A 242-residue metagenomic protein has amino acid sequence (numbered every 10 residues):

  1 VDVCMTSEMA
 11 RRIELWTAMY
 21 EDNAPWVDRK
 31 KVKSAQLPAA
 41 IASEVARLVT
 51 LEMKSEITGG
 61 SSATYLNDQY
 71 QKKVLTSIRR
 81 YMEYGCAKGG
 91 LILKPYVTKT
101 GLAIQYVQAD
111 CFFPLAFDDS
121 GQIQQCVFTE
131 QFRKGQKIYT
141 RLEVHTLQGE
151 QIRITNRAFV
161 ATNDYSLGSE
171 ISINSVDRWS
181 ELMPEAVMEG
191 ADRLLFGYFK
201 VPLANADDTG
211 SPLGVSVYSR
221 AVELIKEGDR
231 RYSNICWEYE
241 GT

Functional and structural regions predicted by a protein language model:
V1-V107, C111: Extended, helix-rich architectural segments
C4, K30, V49, T58 (+10 more regions): Intrinsic disorder/low-complexity detector
M5-T6, A10, W16, Q71 (+5 more regions): Alpha-helical interaction segments
T6-S7, A24, Q136, M188 (+1 more regions): Coiled-coil-like amphipathic alpha-helices with heptad-repeat character
A24, D28, S34, G89 (+6 more regions): Amphipathic alpha-helical interaction segments
R79-E181: Extended, Lys/Arg-enriched charged tracts that mediate electrostatic binding to polyanionic substrates
N174-T242: Extended, charged amphipathic alpha-helical segments
